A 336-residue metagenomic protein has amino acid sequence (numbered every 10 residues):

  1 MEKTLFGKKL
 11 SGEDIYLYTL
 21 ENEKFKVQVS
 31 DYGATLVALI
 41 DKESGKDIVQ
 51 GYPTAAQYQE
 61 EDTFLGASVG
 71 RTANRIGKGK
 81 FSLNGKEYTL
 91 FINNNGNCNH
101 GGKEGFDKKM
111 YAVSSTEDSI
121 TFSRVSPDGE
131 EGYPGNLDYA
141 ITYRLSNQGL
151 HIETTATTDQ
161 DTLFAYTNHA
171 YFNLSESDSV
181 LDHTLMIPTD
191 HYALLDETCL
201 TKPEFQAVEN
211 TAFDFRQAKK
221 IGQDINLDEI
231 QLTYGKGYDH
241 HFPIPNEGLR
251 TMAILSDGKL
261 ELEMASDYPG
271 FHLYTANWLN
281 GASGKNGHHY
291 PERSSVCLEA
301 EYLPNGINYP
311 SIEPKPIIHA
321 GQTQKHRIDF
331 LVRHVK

Functional and structural regions predicted by a protein language model:
M1-K336: An exposed, glycine/acidic-rich loop-and-rim segment of catalytic or binding clefts
